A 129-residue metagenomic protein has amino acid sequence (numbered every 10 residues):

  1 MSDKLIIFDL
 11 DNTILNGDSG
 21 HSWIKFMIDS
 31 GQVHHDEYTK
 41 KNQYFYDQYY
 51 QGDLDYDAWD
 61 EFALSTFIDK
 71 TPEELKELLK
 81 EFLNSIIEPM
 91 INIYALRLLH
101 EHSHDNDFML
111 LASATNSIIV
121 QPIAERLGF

Functional and structural regions predicted by a protein language model:
S2-L5, L10-F129: Alpha-helical substrate-recognition element adjacent to the catalytic core
